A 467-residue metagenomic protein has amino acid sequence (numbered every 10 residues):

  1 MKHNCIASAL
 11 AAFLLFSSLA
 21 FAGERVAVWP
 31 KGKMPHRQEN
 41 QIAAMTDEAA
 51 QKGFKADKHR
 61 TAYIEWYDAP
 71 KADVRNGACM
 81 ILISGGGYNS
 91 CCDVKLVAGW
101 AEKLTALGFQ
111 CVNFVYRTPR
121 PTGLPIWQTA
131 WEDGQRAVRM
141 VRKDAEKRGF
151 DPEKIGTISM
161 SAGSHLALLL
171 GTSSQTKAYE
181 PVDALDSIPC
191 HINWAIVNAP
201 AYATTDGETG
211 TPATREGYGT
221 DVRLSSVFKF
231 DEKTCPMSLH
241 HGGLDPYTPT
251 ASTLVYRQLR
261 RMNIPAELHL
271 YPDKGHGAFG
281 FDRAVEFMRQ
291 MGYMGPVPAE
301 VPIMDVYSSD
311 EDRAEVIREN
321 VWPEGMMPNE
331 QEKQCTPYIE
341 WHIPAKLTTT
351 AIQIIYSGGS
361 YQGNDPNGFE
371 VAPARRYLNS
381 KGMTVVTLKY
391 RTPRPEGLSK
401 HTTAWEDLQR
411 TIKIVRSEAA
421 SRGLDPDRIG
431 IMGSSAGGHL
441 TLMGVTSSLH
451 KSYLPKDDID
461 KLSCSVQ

Functional and structural regions predicted by a protein language model:
G23-V74, E300-T348: N-terminal cap/lid segment of alpha/beta-hydrolase-fold proteins
N76-G85, T349-G359: Short beta-strand element of the alpha/beta-hydrolase
G87-S90, C111, S360-G363, V385 (+1 more regions): Serine-hydrolase catalytic-loop signature spanning alpha/beta hydrolases and amidase-signature enzymes
C92-D93, G99-A101, Y116-P152, D365-A374 (+1 more regions): Catalytic nucleophile-loop/oxyanion-hole region of alpha/beta-hydrolase and closely related hydrolase-like folds
R136-V222, S226-E232, R410-Q467: Primarily recognizes the serine-hydrolase "nucleophile elbow" in alpha/beta-hydrolase and SGNH/GDSL folds
T204, L244-T248: Acidic catalytic loop of the alpha/beta-hydrolase fold
K233, L239-H241: Short beta-strand/loop motif that positions the catalytic acidic residue of the alpha/beta-hydrolase fold
T250-P302, L398: C-terminal catalytic histidine-bearing segment of alpha/beta-hydrolase fold enzymes
